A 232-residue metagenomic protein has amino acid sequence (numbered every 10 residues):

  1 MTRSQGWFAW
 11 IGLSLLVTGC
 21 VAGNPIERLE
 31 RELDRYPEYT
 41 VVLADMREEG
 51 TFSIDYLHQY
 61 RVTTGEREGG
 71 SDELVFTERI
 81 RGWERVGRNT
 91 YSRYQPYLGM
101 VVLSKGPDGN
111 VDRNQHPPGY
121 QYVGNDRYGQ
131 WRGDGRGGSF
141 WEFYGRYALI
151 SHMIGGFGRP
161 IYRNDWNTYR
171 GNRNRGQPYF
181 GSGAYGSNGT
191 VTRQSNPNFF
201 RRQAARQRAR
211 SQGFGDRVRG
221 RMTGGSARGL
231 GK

Functional and structural regions predicted by a protein language model:
T2-Y91: N-terminal leader/propeptide segments of preproteins
G6-W7, N198, V218: Intrinsic disorder/low-complexity detector
T77-L103, G225-K232: Structured, soluble extracytoplasmic/luminal domains of envelope-associated proteins
S92-A205: Low-complexity segments
R201-K232: A cross-kingdom marker for long, charged
